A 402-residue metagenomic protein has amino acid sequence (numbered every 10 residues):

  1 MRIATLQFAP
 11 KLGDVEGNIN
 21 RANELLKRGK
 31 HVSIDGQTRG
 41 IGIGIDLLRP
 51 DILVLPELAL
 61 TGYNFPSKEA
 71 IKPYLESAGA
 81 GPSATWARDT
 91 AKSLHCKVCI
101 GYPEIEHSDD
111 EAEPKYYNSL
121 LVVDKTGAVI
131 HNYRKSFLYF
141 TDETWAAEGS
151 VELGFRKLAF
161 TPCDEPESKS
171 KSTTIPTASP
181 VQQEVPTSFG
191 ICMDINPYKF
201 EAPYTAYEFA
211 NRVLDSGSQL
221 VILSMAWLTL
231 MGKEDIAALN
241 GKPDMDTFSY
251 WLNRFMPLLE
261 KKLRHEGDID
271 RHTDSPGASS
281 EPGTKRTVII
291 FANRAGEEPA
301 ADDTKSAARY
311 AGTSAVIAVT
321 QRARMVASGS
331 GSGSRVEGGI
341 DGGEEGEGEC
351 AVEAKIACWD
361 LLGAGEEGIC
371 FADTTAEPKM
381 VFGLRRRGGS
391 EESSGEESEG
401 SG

Functional and structural regions predicted by a protein language model:
M1-T5: Extreme N-terminal starter segment of soluble prokaryotic enzymes
Q7-G13: Short polar catalytic/cofactor-binding loops
I19-R49, S170-S179, Y207-S216: Short amphipathic alpha-helices and their capping/turn segments at secondary-structure boundaries
K27-S136, T141, W145, W227-S280 (+1 more regions): Cys-nucleophile CN-hydrolase/nitrilase-fold catalytic domain and related Cys-dependent amidase chemistry that acts on
E76, D89, I105-M225, T229-F248 (+2 more regions): Active-site catalytic loop in hydrolytic enzyme cores
E167-K169, A238-K242, D246-G402: C-terminal beta-strand edge segments of enzyme domains
